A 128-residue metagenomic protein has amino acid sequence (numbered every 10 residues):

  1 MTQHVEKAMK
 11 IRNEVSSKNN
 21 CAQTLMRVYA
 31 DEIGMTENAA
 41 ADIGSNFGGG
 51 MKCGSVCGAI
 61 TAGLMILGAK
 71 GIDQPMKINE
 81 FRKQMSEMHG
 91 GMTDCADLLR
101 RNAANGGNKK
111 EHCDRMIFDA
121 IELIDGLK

Functional and structural regions predicted by a protein language model:
M1-V15: Polybasic, low-complexity association/targeting segments
T2-Q3, P75, N79-K128: C-terminal binding/interaction regions
S17-Q23: Short acidic alpha-helix initiation/capping motifs at coil-to-helix transition points, especially at protein N-termini
L25-G44, H89-D97: Acidic-glycine-rich active-site phosphate/pyrophosphate-binding loop
R27-D31, M65-G71, E122-G126: Short glycine/serine- and small hydrophobic-enriched flexible loop segments
D31-D42, G68-E80: Phosphate-handling active-site elements
N46-A69: Glycine/serine-rich anion-binding loops at beta->alpha junctions that coordinate negatively charged ligand groups
